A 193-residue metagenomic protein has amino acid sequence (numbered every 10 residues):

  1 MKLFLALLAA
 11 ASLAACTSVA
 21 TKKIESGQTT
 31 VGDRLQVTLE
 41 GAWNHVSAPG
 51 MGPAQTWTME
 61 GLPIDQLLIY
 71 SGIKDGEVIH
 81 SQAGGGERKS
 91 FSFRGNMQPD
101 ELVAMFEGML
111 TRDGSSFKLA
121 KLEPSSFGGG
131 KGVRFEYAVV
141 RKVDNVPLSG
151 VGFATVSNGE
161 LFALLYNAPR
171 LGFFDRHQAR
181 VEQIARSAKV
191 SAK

Functional and structural regions predicted by a protein language model:
M1-C16: Sec-dependent bacterial lipoprotein signal peptides
L13-G32: Bacterial Sec signal peptide processing site at the extreme N-terminus
T21, G50-S149: Conserved polar/disulfide-associated segments of primarily extracytoplasmic proteins
G32-G52: Proline-anchored loop/turn motifs at beta-strand termini and strand-loop-strand connectors
R34, F93-D100, D175, A179: Soluble non-cytosolic domains of exported or imported proteins
E40, P99-E107, Q178-A185: Extracytoplasmic/secreted envelope proteins and their assembly/folding machinery, especially bacterial periplasmic
N44, E107, T111, S115 (+1 more regions): Sec-exported extracytoplasmic/periplasmic mature domains
S125-K193: Short, well-structured beta-strand
